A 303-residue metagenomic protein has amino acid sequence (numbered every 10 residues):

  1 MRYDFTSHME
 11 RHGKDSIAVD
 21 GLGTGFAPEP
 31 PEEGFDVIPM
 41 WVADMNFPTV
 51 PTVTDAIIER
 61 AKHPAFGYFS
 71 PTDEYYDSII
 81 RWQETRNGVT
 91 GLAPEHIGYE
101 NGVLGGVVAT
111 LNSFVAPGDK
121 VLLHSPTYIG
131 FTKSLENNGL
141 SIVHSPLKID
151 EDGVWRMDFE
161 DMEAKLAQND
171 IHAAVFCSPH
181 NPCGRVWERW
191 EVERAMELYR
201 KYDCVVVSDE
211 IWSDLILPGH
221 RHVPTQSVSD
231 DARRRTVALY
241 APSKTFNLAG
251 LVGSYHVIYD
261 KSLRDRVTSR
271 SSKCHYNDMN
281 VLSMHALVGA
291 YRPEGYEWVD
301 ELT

Functional and structural regions predicted by a protein language model:
R2-G102, A109, Y291: N-terminal small-domain helix-loop-helix segment of the aminotransferase-like
T52, A56, S78, M157 (+6 more regions): Alpha-helical elements of Rossmann-like donor-binding domains used by nucleotide-donor carbohydrate transfer enzymes
F66-E197, D214-L215, G219-S227: Conserved core of the PLP fold type I
N138, K201-Y202, A232: Helix C-cap/helix->beta junction micro-motif
V143, V207, A238: Conserved Rossmann-like nucleotide-binding pocket used by diverse enzymes that bind dinucleotide cofactors
A173, V205, V237: Short, Asp-centered acidic motifs that coordinate Mg2+ and/or phosphate in catalytic or ligand-binding sites
E210: Walker B catalytic acidic pair
R235-T303: PLP-dependent aminotransferase class I/II
